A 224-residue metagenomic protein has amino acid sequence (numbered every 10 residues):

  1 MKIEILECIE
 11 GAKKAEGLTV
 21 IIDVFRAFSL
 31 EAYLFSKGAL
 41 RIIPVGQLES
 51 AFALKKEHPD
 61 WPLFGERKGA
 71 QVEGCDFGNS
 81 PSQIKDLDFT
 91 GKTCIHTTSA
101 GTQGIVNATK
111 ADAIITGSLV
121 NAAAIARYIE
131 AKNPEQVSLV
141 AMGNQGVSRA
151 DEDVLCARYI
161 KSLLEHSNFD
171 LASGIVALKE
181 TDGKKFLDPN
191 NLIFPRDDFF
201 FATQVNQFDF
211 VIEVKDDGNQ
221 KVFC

Functional and structural regions predicted by a protein language model:
M1, K14-G17, G38-L40, H58-W61 (+3 more regions): Short coil/turn connectors at secondary-structure junctions
E4-K14: A short acidic-Thr-Gly-centered motif at the start of a beta-strand
E10-A12, T19-Y33: Short acidic, Gly/Ser-rich segments with clustered Asp/Glu that frequently serve as metal-coordination loops in enzyme
I21-I22, F64-E66, H96-T98, G117 (+1 more regions): Short beta-strand segments
V24, K56-G65, V72-N79, K92 (+3 more regions): Structured catalytic-domain cores with a bias toward divalent-metal coordination
F25-S29, G46-E49, S99, V120 (+3 more regions): Conserved active-site and cofactor/substrate-binding residues in soluble primary-metabolism enzymes
L40-K68: A short aromatic-anchored loop/beta-hairpin motif
H58, D76-T93, T97-A113, K132 (+1 more regions): Long, charged alpha-helical interface segments
